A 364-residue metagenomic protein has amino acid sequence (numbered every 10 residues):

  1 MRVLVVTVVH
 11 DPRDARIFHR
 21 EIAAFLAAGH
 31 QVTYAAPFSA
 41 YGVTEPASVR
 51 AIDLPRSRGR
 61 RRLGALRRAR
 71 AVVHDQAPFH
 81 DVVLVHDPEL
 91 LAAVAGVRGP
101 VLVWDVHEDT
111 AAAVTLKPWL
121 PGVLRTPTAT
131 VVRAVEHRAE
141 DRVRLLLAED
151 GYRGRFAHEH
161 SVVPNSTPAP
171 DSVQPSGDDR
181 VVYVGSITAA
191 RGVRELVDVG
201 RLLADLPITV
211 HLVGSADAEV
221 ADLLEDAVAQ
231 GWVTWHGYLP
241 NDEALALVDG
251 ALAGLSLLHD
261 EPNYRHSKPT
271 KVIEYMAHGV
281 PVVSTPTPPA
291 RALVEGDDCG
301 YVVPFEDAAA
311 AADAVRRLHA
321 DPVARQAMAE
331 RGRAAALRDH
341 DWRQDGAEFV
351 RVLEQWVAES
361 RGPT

Functional and structural regions predicted by a protein language model:
L4-V6, V173-R201, V210-H211: Conserved donor-binding/catalytic core segment of Leloir-type glycosyltransferases
R16, R191, P240-L247, G254-I273 (+1 more regions): Nucleotide-sugar-dependent
A23, R67-A77, A92, W104 (+3 more regions): Membrane-proximal helix-turn-helix segments that form the acceptor-binding/catalytic region of lipid-linked
A40, T209-D222, G237: Glycosyltransferase donor-sugar binding loop
G151, S166: Carbohydrate-associated surface elements
A221-G250: Nucleotide-activated donor-binding/catalytic signature segment of Leloir-type glycosyltransferases, i.e., the conserved
A246, A320-E354: A charged, aromatic-enriched C-terminal amphipathic alpha-helix characteristic of glycosyltransferases across folds
G296-D297, Y301-A309, R317-V323: Conserved acidic donor-binding segment of nucleotide-sugar-dependent glycosyltransferases
